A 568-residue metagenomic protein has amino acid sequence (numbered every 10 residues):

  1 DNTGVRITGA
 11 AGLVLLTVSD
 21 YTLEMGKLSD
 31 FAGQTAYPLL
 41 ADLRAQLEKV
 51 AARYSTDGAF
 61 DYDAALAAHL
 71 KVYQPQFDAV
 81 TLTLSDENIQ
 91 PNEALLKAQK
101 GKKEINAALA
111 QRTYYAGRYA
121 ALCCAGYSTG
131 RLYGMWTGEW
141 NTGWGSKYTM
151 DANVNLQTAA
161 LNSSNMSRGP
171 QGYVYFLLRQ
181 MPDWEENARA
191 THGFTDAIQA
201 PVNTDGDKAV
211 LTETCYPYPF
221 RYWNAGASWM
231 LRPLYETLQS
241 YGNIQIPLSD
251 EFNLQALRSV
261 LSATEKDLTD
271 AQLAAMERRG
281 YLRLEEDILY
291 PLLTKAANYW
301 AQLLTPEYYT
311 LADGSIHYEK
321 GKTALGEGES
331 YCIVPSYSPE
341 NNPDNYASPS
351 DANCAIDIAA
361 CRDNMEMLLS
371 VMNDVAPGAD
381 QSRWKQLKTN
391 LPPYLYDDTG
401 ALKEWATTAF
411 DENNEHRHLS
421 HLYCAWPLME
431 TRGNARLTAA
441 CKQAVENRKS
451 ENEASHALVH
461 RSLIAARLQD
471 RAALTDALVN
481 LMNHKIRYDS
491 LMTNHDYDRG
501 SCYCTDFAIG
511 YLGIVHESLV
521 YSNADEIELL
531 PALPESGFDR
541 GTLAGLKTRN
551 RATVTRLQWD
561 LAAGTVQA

Functional and structural regions predicted by a protein language model:
D1-Y148, S167-Q171, L177-N187, A409: Acidic/polar, glycine-enriched structural segments that form the non-catalytic walls/loops of the carbohydrate-binding
L23-L28, A32-R44, R131-K147, T195-E286 (+1 more regions): The feature captures the catalytic groove of carbohydrate-active enzymes
E48, A120-L122, L156-R168, W229-P247 (+7 more regions): Well-ordered alpha-helical scaffold segments within catalytic/enzyme domains
A108-R112, Y148-N153, N165, R221-R232 (+6 more regions): Aromatic- and histidine-enriched alpha-helix N-cap/loop-to-helix transition segments that scaffold the rims
T113-A116, G169-Q180, P247-W300, N364 (+6 more regions): Extended, well-ordered alpha-helical scaffold segments
Y127-G138, P170-Y218, G328-S350, N364-M365 (+2 more regions): Extended glycan-interaction surfaces of carbohydrate-active proteins
G134, G138-A160, T310-H317, S330 (+4 more regions): Extended hydrophobic/aromatic segments used for targeting, binding, or gating
A472-A568: Non-catalytic C-terminal accessory modules of carbohydrate-active enzymes
